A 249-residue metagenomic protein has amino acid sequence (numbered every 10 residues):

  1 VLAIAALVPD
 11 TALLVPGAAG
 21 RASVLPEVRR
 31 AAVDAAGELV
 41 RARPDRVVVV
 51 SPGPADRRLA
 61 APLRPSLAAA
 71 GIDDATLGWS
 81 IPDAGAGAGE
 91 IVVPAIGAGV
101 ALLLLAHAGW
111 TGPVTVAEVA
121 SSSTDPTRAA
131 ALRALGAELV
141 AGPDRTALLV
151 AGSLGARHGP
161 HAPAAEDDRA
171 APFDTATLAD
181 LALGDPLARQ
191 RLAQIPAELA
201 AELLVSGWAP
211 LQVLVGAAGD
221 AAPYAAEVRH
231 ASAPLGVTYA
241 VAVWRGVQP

Functional and structural regions predicted by a protein language model:
V1-V93, G97-A98: A short aromatic-anchored loop/beta-hairpin motif
V28-G37, A101, A129-G136, L211: Short, hydrophobic/amphipathic alpha-helical packing segments that form internal helix faces or helix-helix interfaces
A60-R64, A101, H158-E166: Short Gly/Thr/Asp-enriched flexible loops that form oxyanion-binding sites at enzyme active sites
A88-D144, G152: Internal, conserved structured core segments that host functional sites
T127-T177: Active-site beta-strand/loop microenvironment that shapes enzyme catalytic pockets
D180-A231: Polyanion-binding loop/helix "lid" in catalytic or ligand-binding cores
L235-P249: Short, basic/aromatic-enriched C-terminal tail that caps enzymatic domains
